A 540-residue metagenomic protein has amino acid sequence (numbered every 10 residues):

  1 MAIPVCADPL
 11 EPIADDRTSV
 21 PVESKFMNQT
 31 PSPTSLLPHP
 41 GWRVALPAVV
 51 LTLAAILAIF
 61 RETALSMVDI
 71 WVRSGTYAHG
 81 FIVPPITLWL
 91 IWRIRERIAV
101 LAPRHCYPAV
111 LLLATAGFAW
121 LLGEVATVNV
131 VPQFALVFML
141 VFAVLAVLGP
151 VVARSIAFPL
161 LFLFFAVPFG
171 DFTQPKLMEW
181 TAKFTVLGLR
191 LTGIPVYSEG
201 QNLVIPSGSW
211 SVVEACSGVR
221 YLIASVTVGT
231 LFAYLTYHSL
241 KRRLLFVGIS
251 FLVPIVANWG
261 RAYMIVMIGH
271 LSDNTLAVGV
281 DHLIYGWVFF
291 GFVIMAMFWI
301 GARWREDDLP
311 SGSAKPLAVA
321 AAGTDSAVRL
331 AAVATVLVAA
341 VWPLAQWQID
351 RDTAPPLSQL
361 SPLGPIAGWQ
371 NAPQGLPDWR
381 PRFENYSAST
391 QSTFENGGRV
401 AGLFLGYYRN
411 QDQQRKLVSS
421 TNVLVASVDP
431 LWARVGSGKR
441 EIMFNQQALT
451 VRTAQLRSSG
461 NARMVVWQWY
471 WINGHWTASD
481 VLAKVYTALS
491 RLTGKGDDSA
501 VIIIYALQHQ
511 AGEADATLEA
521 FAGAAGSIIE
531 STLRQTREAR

Functional and structural regions predicted by a protein language model:
E23-R540: Hydrophobic N-terminal alpha-helices or hydrophobic patches in metabolic proteins across all domains of life
